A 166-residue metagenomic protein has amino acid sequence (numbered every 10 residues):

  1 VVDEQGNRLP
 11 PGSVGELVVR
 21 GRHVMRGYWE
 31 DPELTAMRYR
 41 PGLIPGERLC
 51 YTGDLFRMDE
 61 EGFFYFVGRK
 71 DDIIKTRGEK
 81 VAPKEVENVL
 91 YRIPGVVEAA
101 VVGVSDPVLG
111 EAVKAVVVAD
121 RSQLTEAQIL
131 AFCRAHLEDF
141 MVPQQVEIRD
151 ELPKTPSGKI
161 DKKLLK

Functional and structural regions predicted by a protein language model:
D3-Q5, D31-L34, P41: Active-site loops of AMP-binding adenylate-forming
Q5, G21, R26-G27, M37 (+4 more regions): AMP-binding/adenylate-forming catalytic core of the ANL superfamily
P10-S13, R26-E30: Active-site glycine/GP-rich loop and adjacent strand/helix microenvironment that borders small-molecule binding pockets
L17: Glycine-rich active-site loop/lid that clamps phosphate-bearing ligands
